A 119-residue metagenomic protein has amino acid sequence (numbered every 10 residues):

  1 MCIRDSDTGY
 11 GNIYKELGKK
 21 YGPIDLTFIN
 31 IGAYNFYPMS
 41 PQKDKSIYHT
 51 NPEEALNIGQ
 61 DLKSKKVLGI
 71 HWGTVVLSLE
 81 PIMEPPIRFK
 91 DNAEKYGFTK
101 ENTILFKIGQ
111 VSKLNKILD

Functional and structural regions predicted by a protein language model:
M1-D5: Conserved small/polar residues in nucleotide/adenosyl-binding loops
T8: Active-site catalytic loop in hydrolytic enzyme cores
G11-L105: Cap/insert and terminal regions of metallo-dependent hydrolase folds
T103-D119: C-terminal regions of proteins
